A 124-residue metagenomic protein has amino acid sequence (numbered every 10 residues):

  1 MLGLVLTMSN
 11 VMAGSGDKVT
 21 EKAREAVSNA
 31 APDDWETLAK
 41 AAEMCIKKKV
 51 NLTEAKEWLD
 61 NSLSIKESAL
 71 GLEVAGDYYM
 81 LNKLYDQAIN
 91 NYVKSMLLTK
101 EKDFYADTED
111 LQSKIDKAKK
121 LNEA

Functional and structural regions predicted by a protein language model:
M1-T7: Bacterial N-terminal signal peptides
M8-S15: Sec/Tat signal peptide C-region and signal peptidase I cleavage site
S15-V74, Y78-L81, Q87-N90, K94-K114: Alpha-helical adaptor scaffolds
L121-A124: Short, solvent-exposed mixed-charge patches
